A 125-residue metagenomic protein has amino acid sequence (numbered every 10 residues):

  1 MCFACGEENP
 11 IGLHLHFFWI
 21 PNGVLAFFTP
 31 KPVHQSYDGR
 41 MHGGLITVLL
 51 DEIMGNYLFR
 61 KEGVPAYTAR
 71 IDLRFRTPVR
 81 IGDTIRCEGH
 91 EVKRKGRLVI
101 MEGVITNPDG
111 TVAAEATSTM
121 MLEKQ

Functional and structural regions predicted by a protein language model:
M1-F3, L15, Q35, G39 (+2 more regions): Flexible, active-site-adjacent loop/turn segments at secondary-structure boundaries
M1-V33: Non-catalytic linker/capping segments at the edges of enzyme domains
L13, Y67-A69, I85, V99 (+1 more regions): Hydrophobic core residues within well-ordered beta-strands of beta-rich domains
G23, M41-V64: Active-site helix/loop of acyl-thioester processing domains in fatty-acid/polyketide metabolism, spanning hotdog-fold
F27-T29, D72-R74, E88-H90, V104 (+1 more regions): Residue-level recognition of well-ordered beta-strand positions that form the cores of beta-sheet-rich folds across
P30-G44: Short histidine-centered catalytic/ligand-binding loop motif
I53-R86: Hydrophobic beta-strand-centered segment that forms part of the acyl-chain substrate-binding groove
V79-I81, H90-Q125: HotDog/MaoC-like acyl-thioester-processing domains
